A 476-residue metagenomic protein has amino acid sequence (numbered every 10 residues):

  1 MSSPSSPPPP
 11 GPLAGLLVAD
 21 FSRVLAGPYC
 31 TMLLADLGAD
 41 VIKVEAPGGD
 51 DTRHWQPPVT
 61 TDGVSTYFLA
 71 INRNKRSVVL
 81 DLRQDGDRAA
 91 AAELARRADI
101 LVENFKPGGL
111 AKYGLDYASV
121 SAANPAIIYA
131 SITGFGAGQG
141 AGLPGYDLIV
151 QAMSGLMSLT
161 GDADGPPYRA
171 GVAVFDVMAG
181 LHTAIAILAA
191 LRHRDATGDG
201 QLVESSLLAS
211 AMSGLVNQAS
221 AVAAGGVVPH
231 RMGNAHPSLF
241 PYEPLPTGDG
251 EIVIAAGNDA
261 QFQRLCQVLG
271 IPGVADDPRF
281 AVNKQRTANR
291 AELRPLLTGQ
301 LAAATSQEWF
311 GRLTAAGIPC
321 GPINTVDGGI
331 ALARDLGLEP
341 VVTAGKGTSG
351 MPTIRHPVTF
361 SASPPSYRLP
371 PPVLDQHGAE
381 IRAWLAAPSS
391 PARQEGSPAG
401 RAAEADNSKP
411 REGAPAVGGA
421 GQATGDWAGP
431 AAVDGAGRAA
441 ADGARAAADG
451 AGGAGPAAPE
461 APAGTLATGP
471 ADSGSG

Functional and structural regions predicted by a protein language model:
M1-A196, L296, T343-A344, L369 (+6 more regions): N-terminal helix-loop segment corresponding to the beta1-alpha1 unit of nucleotide/adenylate-binding folds
G48, G134-G136, L207-M212, D249-E251 (+2 more regions): Glycine-rich beta-alpha junction loops
D164-V172, D195-A211, H230-P237, P278-A281 (+1 more regions): Conserved Rossmann-fold dehydrogenase catalytic segment
G180-G200, S213-G226, C266-G273: Oxidoreductase and adenylate-handling cofactor-binding alpha/beta cores
M232-P237, Y242-E243, T348-M351, P370-L374: Short Gly/Pro-enriched turn/cap motifs at secondary-structure boundaries
F240-A316, C320: Aromatic-enriched alpha-helical interface/lid elements that frame and gate functional surfaces
A315-R368: A glycine-rich dinucleotide-binding beta-alpha-beta segment and adjacent secondary-structure elements that constitute
A399, A414-A457: Long, intrinsically disordered low-complexity tandem-repeat segments
